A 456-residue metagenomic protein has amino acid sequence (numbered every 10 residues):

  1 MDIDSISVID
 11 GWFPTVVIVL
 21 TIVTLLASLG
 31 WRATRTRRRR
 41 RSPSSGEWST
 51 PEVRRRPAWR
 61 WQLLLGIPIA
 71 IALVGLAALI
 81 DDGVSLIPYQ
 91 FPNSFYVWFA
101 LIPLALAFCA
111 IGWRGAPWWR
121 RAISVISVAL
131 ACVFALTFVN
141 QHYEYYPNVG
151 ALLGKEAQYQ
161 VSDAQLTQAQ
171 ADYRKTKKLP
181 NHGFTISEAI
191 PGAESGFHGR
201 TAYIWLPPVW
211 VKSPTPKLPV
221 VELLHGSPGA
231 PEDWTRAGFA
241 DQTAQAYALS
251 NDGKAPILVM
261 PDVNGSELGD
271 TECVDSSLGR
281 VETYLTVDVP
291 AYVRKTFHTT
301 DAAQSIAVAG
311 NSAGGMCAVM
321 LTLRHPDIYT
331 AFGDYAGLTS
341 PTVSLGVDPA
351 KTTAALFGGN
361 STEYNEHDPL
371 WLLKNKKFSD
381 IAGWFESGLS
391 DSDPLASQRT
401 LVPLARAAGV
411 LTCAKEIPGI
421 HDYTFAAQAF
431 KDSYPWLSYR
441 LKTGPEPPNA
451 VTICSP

Functional and structural regions predicted by a protein language model:
M1-P456: Non-catalytic cap/lid and distal C-terminal segments of serine-dependent acyl enzymes
